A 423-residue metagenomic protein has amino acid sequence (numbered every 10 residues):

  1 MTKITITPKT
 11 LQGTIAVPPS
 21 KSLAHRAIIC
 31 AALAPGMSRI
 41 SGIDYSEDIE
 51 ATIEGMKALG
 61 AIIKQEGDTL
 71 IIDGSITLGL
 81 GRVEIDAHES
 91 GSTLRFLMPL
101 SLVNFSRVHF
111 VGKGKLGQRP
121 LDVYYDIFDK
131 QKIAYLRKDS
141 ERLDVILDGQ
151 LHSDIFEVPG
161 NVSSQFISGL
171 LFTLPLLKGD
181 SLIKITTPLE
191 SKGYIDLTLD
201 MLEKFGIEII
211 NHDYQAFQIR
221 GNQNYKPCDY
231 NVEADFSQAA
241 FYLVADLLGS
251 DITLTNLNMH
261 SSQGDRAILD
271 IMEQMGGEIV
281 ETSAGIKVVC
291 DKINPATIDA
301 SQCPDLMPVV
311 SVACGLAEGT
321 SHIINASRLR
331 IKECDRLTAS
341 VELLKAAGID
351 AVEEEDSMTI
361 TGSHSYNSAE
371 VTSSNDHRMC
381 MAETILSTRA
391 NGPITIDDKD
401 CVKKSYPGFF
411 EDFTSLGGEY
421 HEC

Functional and structural regions predicted by a protein language model:
M1-C423: Short, structured segments at the rim of ligand-binding sites
